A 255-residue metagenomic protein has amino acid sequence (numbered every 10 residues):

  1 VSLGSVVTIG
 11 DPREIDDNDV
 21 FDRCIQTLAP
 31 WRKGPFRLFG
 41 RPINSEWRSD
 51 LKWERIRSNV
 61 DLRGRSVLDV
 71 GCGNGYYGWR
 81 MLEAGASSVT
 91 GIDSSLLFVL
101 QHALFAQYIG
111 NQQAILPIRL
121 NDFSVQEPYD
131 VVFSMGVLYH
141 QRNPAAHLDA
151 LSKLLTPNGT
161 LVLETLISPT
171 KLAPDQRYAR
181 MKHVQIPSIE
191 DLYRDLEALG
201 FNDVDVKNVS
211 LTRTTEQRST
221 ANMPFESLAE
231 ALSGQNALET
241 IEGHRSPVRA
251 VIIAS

Functional and structural regions predicted by a protein language model:
V1-D50, Q107, Y178, Y193 (+3 more regions): N-terminal accessory regions of S-adenosyl-L-methionine
R65-G73: Conserved class I S-adenosyl-L-methionine
N74-G85: Conserved SAM-binding loop of SAM-dependent methyltransferases across substrates and taxa, primarily the Class I
G110-D122: Conserved SAM-binding strand-loop segment of SAM-dependent methyltransferases
D130-P144: A short SAM/SAH-binding and catalytic strip from SAM-dependent methyltransferases
A145-T160: A short glycine-rich, Lys/Arg-flanked "PGG" loop and its adjoining helix->strand segment in the class I
T165-H183: Short, glycine-/aromatic-enriched active-site segment of Class I SAM-dependent methyltransferases
V184-G200: Short alpha-helix
